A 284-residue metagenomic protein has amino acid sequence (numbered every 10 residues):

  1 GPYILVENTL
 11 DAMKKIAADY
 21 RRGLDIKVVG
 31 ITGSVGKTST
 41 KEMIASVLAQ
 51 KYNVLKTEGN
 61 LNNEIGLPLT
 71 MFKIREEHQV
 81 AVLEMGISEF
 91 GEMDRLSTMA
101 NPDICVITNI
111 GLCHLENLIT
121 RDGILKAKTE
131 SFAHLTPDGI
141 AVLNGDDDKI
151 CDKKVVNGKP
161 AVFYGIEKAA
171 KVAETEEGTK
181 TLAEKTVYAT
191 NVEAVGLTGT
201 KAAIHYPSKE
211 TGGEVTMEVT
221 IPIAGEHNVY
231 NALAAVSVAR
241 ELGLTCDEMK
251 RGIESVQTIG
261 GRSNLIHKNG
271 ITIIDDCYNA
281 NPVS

Functional and structural regions predicted by a protein language model:
G1, V106-I271: Acidic, Mg2+-coordinating active-site environments of NTP-dependent enzymes
I4-L5, G59, L115-E116, A224-H227 (+1 more regions): Pocket-edge positions in alpha/beta enzyme catalytic cores
L5, D11-G145, K149-N157, L233: Phosphate-binding loop of NTP-binding sites
T9-L10, R121, C246, P282: Residues at or immediately preceding the N-termini of alpha-helices
E84, I273-Y278: Active-site-proximal beta-strand elements of phosphoester/diester hydrolases
F90-G91, E218, V283: Short N-terminal helix/helix-N-cap motif within the alpha/beta-hydrolase-1
I259-G261, Y278-S284: Glycine-rich phosphate/pyrophosphate-binding beta-alpha loops
